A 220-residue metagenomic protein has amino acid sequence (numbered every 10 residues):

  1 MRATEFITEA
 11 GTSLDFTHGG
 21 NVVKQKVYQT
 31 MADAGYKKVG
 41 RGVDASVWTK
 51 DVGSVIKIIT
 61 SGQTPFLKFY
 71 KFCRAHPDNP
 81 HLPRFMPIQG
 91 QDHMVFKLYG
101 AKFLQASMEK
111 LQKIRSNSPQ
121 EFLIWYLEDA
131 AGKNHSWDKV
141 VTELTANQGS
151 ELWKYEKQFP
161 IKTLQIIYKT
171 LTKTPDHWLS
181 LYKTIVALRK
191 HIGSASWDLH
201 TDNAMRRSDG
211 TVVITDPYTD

Functional and structural regions predicted by a protein language model:
R2-A10: Proteolytic processing junctions in secreted/extracellular precursors, especially proprotein convertase/trypsin-like
G11-V52, S61: ATP-binding glycine-rich phosphate-binding loop
R41-P83: ATP-binding glycine-rich loop module of kinase domains
G53-G62, E109-L111, W125-A130, D216: Active-site ExK catalytic segment of metal-dependent nucleases
H81-P175: Conserved structural core of kinase catalytic domains
I166-I167, L179, K183-T184: Extracytoplasmic/periplasmic ligand-binding sensor domains of two-pass membrane signal-transduction receptors
I185-S194: Protein kinase catalytic-loop region centered on the HRD/HxD motif
S194-D220: Catalytic activation segment of kinase domains across protein kinase-like and atypical kinase folds
